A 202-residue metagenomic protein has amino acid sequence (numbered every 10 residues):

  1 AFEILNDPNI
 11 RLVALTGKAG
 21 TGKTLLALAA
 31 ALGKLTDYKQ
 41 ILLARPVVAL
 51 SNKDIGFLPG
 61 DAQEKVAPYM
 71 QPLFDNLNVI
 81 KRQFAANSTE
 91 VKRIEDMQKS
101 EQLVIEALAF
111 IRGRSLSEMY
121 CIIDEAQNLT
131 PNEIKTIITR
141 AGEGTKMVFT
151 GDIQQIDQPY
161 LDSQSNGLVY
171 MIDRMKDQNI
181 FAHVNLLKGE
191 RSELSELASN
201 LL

Functional and structural regions predicted by a protein language model:
F2-Y120, N128-L202: Conserved helicase motor core of SF1/SF2 NTP-dependent helicases
D124: Walker B catalytic carboxylates
